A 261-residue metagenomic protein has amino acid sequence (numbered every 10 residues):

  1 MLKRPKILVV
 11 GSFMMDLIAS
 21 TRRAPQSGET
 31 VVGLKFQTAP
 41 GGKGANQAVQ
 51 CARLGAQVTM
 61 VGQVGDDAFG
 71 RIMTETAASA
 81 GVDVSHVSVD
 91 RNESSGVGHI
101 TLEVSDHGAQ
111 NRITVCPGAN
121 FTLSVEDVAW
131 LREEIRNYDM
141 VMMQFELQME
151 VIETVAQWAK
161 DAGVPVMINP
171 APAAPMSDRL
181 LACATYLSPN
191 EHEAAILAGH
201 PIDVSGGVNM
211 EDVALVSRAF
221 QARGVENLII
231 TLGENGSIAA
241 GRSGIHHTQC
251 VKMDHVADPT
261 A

Functional and structural regions predicted by a protein language model:
M1-S27: Positively charged, low-complexity intrinsically disordered leader regions
R4, M15, S27-V31, T38 (+1 more regions): Conserved N-terminal subdomain of the carbohydrate kinase-like
L17-I18, T114, L197-H200: Residues that scaffold the ATP/ADP-binding catalytic core of kinase and kinase-like folds
Q37-P40, G44-Q47, L232, C250-A261: Short glycine/threonine-rich catalytic loop with a Thr-x-Gly-x-Asp
G41-V58, S217-R223: A short, N-terminal amphipathic alpha-helix
A48-Q50, L54-A56, A195-I196, V256-A261: Short, small-residue alpha-helix embedded
E153-H247, K252-H255: Conserved phosphate/ATP/ADP-binding segment of small-molecule kinases
